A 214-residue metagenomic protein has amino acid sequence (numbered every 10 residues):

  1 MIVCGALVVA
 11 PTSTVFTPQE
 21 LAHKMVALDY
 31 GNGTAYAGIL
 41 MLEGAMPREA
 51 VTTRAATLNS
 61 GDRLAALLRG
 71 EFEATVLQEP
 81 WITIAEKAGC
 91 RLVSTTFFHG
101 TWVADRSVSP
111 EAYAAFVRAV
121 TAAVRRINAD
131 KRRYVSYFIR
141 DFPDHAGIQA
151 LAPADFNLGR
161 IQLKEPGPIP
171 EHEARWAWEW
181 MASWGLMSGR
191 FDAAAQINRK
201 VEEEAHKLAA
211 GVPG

Functional and structural regions predicted by a protein language model:
M1-T57, E73-V76, S94-T96: Short, glycine-/small- and polar/acidic-enriched structural segments that line small-molecule recognition paths
M41, I84, W180-M181: Residues within well-ordered alpha helices
P47, C90-R91, L186: Short aromatic/hydrophobic-glycine micro-motifs
N59-F142: Pocket-lining segment of extracytoplasmic ligand-binding domains
P110-S188: Secondary-structure end/capping motifs
A182-G214: Conserved C-terminal helix/tail region of periplasmic/extracytoplasmic solute-binding proteins
